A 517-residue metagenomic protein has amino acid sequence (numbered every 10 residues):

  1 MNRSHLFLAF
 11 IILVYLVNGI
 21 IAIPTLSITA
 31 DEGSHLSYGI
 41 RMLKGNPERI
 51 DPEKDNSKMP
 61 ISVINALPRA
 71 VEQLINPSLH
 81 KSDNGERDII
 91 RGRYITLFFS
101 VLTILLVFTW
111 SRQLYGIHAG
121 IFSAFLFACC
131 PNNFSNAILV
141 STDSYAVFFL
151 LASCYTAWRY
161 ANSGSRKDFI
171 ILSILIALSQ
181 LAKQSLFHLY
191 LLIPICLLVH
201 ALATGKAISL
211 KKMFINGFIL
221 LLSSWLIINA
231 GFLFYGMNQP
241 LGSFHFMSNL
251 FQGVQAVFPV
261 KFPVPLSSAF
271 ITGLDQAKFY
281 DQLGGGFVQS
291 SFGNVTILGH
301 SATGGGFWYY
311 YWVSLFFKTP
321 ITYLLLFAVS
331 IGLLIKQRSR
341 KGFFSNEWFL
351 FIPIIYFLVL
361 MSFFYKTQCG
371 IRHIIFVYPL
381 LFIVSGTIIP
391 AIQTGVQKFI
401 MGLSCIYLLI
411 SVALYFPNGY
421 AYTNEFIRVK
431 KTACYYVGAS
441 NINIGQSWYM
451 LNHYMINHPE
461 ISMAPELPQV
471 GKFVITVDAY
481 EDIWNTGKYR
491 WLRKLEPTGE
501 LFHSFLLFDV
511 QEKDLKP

Functional and structural regions predicted by a protein language model:
A9-I12, L191-P194, L198, G217-L222 (+4 more regions): Signature aromatic-anchored transmembrane alpha helix within multi-pass, membrane-resident enzymes that catalyze glycan
I12, I174, I193, F327-S330 (+3 more regions): Transmembrane alpha-helix segments characteristic of polytopic inner-membrane glycan-assembly/cell-envelope
L13, Y94-L114, A152, T156 (+1 more regions): Transmembrane-helix motifs of polytopic, lipid-linked glycan transferases
T29-A30, N132-A146: Short acidic/glycine- and proline-prone juxtamembrane loop motifs at membrane-interface regions of multi-pass membrane
S123-A128, Y155, I176, Q180: Short helix- or helix-capping micro-motifs that position conserved polar/aromatic residues at function-defining sites
S153-F169: Membrane-interface transmembrane helices that cradle and orient dolichyl/undecaprenyl
S314, K318-F343, K398: Hydrophobic, aromatic-rich transmembrane alpha-helices and their immediate juxtamembrane boundary segments
N424-P517: C-terminal luminal/periplasmic domains and tails of membrane-associated envelope-modifying transferases
